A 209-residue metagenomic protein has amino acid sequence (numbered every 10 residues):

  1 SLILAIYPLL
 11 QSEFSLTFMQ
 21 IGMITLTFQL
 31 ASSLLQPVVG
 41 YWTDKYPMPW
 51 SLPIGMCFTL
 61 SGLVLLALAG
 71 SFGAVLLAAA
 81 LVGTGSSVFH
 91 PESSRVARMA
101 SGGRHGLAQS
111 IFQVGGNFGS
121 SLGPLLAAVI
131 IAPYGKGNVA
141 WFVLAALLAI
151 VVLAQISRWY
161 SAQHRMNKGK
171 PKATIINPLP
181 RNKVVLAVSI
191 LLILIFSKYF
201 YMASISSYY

Functional and structural regions predicted by a protein language model:
I3-L4, L186-Y209: Extracytoplasmic gate region of multi-pass secondary transporters
Q29-P37, S120-S121: Residue-level signature of mid-helix packing/kink "hotspots" within the transmembrane helices of 12-pass Major
L34-F72: Conserved MFS/SLC helix-loop-helix module at the cytosolic interface between two early adjacent transmembrane helices
G73-A79, L191: Short hydrophobic/alpha-helical segments at membrane-entry points of transmembrane helices in Major Facilitator
A78-G115: Cytoplasmic helix-loop-helix junction between adjacent transmembrane helices in 12-TM secondary transporters
F112-W159: Helix-loop-helix hairpin linking two adjacent transmembrane segments in secondary transporters
Q155-L179: Flexible cytoplasmic inter-helical loops of multi-pass small-molecule transporters
